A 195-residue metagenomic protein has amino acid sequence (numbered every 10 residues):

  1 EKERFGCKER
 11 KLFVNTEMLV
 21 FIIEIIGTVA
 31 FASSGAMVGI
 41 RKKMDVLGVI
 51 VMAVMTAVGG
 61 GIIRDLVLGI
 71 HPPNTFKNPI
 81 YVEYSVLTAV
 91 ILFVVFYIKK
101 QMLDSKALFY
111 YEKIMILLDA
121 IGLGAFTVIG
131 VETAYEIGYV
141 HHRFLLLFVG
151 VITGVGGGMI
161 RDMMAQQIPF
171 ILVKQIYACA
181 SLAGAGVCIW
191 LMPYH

Functional and structural regions predicted by a protein language model:
F13-G69: N-terminal topogenic module of multi-pass integral membrane proteins
F13-L19, L66-F76, I129-L145, L191-H195: Helix-coil boundary and interhelical linker segments in multi-pass alpha-helical membrane proteins
E17-T28, K77-L87, H142-G154: Structural signature of hydrophobic alpha-helical transmembrane segments
T28-A36, A57-V58, I62-L66, S85-I98 (+5 more regions): Transmembrane alpha-helical segments of multi-pass membrane transport proteins and ion-pumping complexes
I40-L47, A165-V173: Membrane-helix interface "capping/anchor" motifs
G48-M55, I80-V82, A107-G122, V173-C179: Cytoplasmic-side transmembrane-helix entry/capping segments in multi-pass membrane proteins
I98-F170: Membrane-proximal helix-loop-helix units in multi-pass membrane proteins
